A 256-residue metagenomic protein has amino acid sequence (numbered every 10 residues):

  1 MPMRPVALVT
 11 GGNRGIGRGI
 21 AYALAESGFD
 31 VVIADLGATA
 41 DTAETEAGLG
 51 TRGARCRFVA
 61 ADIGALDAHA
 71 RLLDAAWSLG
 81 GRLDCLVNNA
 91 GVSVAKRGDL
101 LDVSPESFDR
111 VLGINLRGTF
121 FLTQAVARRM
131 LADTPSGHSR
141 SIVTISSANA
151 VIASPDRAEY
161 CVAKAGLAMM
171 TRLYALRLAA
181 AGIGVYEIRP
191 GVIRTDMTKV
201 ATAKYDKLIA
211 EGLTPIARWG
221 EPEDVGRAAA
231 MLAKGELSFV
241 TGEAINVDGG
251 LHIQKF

Functional and structural regions predicted by a protein language model:
N13-G15: Conserved glycine-rich cofactor-binding loop
S93, R97, G212-L213, A230 (+1 more regions): Short C-terminal tail/terminal secondary-structure segment of NAD(P)H-dependent dehydrogenase/reductase domains
R97-L100, S104-D109, A210: Substrate-binding pocket helix/loop in short-chain dehydrogenase/reductase
T123, A163-G166, T171: Active-site helix of classical SDR
R128, A132, L176-R177, S238: Alpha-helical segment proximal to the catalytic Tyr-Lys
S147: Residue(s) in the substrate-gating loop at a strand-loop-helix junction that position the organic substrate next
A179, G184, V240-G242: Short, small/polar-rich loop/turn modules that mediate ligand/substrate recognition or access, typified
